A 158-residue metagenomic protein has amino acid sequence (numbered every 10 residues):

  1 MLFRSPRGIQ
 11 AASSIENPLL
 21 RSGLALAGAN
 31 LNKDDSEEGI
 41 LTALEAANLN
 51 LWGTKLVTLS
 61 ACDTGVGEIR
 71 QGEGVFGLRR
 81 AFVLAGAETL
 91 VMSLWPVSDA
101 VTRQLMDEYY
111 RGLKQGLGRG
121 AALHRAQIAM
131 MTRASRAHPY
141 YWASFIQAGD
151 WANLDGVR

Functional and structural regions predicted by a protein language model:
M1-R158: Catalytic cores of enzymes
